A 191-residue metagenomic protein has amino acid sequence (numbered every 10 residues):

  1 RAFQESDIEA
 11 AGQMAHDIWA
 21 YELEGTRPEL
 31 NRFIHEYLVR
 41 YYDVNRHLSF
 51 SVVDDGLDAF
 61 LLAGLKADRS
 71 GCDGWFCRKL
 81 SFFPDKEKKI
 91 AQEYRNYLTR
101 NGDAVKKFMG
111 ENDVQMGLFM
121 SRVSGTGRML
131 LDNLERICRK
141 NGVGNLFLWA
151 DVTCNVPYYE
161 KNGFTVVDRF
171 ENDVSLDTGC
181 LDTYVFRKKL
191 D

Functional and structural regions predicted by a protein language model:
R1-Q13, E24, K66: A short beta-loop-alpha structural element at the N-terminal edge of CoA-dependent acyl/N-acetyltransferase catalytic
H16-L38, F82: Conserved GNAT-fold acetyl-CoA-binding loop/helix
L38-S51, A59, K66-G71: A short helix-loop-beta-strand connector motif used in the catalytic cores of GNAT acetyltransferases and, in some
D55-F60, V114: Glycine-rich phosphate/pyrophosphate-binding loop shared by adenosine-nucleotide-utilizing enzymes
A67-L118, V174-G179: Conserved acyl-donor/pantetheine-binding loop and adjacent beta-alpha core of acyl/acetyltransferases and related
G110-V114, C138-D151: Conserved GNAT acetyl-CoA-binding A-motif
S124-I137, K161: Conserved acetyl-CoA-binding loop-helix of GNAT-fold acetyltransferases
G144-V156, N162, N172-D191: C-terminal "cap" of GNAT-fold acetyltransferases
